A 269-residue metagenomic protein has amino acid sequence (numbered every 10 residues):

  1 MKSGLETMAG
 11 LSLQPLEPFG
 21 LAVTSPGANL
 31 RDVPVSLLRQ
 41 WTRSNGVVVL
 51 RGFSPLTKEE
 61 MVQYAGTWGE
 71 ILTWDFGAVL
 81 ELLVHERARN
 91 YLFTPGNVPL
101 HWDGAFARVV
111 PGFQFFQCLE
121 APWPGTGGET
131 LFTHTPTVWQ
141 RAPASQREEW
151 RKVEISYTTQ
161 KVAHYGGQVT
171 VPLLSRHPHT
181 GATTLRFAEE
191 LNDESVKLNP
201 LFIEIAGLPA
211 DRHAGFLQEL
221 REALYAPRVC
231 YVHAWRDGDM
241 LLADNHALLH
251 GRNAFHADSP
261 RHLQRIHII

Functional and structural regions predicted by a protein language model:
M1-R236, H246-I269: Non-heme Fe(II) oxygenase catalytic core, chiefly the N-lobe of the double-stranded beta-helix
L242: A cross-kingdom feature strongest in bacterial/archaeal respiratory oxidoreductases
